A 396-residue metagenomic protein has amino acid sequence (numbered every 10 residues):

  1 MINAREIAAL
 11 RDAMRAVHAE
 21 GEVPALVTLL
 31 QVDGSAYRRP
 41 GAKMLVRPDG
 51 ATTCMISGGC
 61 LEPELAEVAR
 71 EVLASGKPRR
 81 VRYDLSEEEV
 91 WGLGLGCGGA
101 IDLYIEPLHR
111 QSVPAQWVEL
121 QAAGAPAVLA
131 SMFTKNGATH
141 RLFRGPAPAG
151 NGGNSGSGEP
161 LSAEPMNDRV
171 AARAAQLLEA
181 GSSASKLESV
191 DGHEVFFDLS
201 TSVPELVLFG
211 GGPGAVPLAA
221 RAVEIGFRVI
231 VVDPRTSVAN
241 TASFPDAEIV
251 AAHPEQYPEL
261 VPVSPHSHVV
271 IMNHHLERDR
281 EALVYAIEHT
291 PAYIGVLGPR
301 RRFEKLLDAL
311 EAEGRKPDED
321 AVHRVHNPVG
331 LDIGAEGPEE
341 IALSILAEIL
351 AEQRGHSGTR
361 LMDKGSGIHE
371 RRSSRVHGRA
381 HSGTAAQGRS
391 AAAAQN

Functional and structural regions predicted by a protein language model:
M1-P234, T241-V250, S264-S267, A309 (+2 more regions): Segments forming oxygen-rich coordination pockets for charged ligands
A66, P114, A171, D279 (+3 more regions): A general structural signal for well-ordered alpha-helical segments in protein cores
V232, H268, M272-D279, V284-A309: ADP-ribose/adenylate-binding Rossmann-like module
S237-T241, F303-E304: Short alpha-helix immediately C-terminal to the canonical SAM-binding loop
I249-A251, T290-L297, K316-V322: Short hydrophobic/aromatic-enriched beta-strand-loop microsegments
E255-P265: Short amphipathic alpha-helix with an adjacent loop that forms part of the alpha/beta core around
S264-P265, D308, A312-R324: Short acidic, glycine/proline-enriched helix-loop-strand junctions
P299-R300, P317-S344, E348-L350: Active-site capping/gating segments
